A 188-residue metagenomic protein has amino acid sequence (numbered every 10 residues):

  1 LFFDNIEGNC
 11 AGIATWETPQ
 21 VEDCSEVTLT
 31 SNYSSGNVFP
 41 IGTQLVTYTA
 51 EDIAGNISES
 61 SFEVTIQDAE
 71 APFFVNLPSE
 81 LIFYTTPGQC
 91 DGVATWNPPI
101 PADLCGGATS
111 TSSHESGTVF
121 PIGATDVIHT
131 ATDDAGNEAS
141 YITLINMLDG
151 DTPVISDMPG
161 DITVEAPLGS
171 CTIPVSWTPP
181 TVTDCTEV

Functional and structural regions predicted by a protein language model:
L1-V188: Proline-threonine-serine-rich low-complexity tracts
